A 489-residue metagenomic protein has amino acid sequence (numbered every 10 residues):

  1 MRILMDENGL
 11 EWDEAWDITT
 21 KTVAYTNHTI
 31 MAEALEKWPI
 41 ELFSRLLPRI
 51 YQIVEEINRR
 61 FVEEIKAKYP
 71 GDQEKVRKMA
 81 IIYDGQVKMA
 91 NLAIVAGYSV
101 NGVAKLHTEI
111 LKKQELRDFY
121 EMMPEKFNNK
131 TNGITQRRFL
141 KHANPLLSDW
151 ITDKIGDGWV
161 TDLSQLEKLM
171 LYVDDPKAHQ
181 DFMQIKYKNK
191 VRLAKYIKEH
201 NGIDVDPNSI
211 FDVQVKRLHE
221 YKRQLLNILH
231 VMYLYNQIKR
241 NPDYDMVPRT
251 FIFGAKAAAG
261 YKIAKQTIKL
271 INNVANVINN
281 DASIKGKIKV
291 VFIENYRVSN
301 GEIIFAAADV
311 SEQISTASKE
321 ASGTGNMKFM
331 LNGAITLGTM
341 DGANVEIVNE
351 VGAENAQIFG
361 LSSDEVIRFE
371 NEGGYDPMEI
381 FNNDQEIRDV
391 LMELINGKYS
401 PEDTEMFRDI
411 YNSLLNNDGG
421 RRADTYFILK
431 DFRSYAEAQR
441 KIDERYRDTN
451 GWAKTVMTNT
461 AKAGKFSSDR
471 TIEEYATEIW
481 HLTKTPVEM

Functional and structural regions predicted by a protein language model:
M1-M489: A conserved ligand/cofactor-binding region detector
